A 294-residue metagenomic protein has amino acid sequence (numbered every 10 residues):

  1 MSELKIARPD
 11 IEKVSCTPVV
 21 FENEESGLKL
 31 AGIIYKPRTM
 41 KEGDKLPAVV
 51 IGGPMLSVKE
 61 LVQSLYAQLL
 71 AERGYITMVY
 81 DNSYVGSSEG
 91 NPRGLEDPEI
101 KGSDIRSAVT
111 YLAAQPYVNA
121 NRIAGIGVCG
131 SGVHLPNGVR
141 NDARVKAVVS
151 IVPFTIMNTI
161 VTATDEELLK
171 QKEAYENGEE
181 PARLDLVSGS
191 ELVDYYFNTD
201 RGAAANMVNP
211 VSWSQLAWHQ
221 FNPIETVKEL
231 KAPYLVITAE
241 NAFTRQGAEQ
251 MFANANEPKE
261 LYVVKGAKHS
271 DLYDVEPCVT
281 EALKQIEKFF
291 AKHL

Functional and structural regions predicted by a protein language model:
S2-D44: N-terminal cap/lid segment of alpha/beta-hydrolase-fold proteins
F21, K59, V85-R122, E276-E281: Catalytic nucleophile-loop/oxyanion-hole region of alpha/beta-hydrolase and closely related hydrolase-like folds
G43-P54: Short beta-strand element of the alpha/beta-hydrolase
M55-Q68, N82, G247-A248: The serine-hydrolase catalytic nucleophile loop
L69-E89: Conserved alpha/beta-hydrolase
S107-E173, N206-P210, Q215-H219, E229: Primarily recognizes the serine-hydrolase "nucleophile elbow" in alpha/beta-hydrolase and SGNH/GDSL folds
L230, V236-T238: Short beta-strand/loop motif that positions the catalytic acidic residue of the alpha/beta-hydrolase fold
A267, D274-L294: Catalytic active-site module of serine/aspartate enzymes centered on a nucleophile-bearing elbow/loop
